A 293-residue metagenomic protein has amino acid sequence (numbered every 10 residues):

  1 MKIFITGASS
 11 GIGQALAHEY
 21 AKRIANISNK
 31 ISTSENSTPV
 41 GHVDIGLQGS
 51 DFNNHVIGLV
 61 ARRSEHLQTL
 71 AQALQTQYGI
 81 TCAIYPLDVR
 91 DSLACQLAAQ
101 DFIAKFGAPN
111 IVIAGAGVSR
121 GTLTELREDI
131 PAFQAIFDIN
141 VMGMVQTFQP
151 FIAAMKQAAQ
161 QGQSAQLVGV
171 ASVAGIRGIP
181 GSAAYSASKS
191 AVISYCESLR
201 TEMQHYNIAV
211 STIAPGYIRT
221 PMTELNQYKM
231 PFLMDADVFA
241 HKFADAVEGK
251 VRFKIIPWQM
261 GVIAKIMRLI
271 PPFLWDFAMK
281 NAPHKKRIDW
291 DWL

Functional and structural regions predicted by a protein language model:
S9-S10: Conserved glycine-rich cofactor-binding loop
A25-N26, F52-T69: Conserved glycine-rich Rossmann-like NAD(P)H-binding loop of the short-chain dehydrogenase/reductase
S119-Q134, G181: Conserved mid-core segment of classical short-chain dehydrogenase/reductases
F148, S188: Active-site helix of classical SDR
S172: Residue(s) in the substrate-gating loop at a strand-loop-helix junction that position the organic substrate next
R177-A183: Active-site loop immediately N-terminal to the catalytic Tyr-X3-Lys motif of short-chain dehydrogenase/reductase
T212, Y228-A264: C-terminal helical subdomain
